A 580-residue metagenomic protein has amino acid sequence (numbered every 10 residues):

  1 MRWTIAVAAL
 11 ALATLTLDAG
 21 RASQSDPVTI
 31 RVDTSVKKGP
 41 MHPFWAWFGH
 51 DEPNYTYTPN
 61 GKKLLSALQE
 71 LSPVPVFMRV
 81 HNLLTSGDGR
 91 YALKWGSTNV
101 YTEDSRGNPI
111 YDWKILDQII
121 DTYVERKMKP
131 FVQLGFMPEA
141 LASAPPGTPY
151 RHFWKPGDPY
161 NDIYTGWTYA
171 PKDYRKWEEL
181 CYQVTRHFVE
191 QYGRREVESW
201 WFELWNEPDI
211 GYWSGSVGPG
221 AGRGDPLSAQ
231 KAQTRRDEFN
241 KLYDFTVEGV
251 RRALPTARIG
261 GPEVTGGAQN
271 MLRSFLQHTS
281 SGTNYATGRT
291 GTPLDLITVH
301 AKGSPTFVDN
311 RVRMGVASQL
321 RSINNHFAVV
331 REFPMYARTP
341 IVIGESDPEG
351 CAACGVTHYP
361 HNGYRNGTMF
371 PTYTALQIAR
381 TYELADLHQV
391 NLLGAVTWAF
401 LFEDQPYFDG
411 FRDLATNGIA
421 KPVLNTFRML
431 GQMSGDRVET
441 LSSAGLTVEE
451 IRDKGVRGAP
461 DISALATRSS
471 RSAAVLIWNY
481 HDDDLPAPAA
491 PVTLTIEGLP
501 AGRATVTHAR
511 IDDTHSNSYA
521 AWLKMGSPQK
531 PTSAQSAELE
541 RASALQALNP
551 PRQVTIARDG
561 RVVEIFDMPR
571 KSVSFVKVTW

Functional and structural regions predicted by a protein language model:
T4-L15: Bacterial N-terminal signal peptides
A19-W201, A221-A268, G288, T292-P293 (+7 more regions): Non-catalytic accessory regions flanking glycosidase/transglycosidase catalytic cores in CAZymes
L84, F136-P138, N206-I210, E263-G267 (+3 more regions): Active-site-proximal loop/turn and secondary-structure-junction residues that shape catalytic pockets, frequently
Y150-F153, Q269-N284, C354-P371, Y407-G418: Short, electropositive alpha-helical surface patch
D158, C181, E198-W200, L204-N206 (+6 more regions): Aromatic- and acid-rich polysaccharide-binding/catalytic face of secreted or lumenal carbohydrate-active enzymes
P208-T234, E263, M271, F275 (+2 more regions): Substrate-binding/catalytic cleft of secreted carbohydrate-active enzymes, primarily glycoside hydrolases
T287, K302-T357, Q377, H388-A395 (+1 more regions): Glycoside hydrolase catalytic-domain groove-lining segments
